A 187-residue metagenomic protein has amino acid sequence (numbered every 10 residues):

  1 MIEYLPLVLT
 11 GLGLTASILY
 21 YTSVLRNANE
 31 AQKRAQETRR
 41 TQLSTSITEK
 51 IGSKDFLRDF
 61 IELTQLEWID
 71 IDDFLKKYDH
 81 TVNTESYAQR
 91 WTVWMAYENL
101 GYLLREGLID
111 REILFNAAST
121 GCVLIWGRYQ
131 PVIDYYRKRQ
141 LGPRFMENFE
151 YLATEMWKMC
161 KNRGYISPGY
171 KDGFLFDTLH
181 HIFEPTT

Functional and structural regions predicted by a protein language model:
M1-L5, T10, L179-T187: Basic/polar N-terminal segments that are highly enriched at the extreme N-terminus, encompassing both cleavable
I2-D73: Membrane-proximal alpha-helical anchors
E3-P6, H80-W91, N116: Short, solvent-exposed segments of well-ordered alpha helices
L14, Y21, K33, N83-S86 (+2 more regions): Residues at structural and domain junctions
I47, I51-T81, R144-K158, N162 (+2 more regions): Long amphipathic alpha-helical segments that form oligomerization/scaffold cores
Y87-T187: An amphipathic alpha-helical interaction surface
